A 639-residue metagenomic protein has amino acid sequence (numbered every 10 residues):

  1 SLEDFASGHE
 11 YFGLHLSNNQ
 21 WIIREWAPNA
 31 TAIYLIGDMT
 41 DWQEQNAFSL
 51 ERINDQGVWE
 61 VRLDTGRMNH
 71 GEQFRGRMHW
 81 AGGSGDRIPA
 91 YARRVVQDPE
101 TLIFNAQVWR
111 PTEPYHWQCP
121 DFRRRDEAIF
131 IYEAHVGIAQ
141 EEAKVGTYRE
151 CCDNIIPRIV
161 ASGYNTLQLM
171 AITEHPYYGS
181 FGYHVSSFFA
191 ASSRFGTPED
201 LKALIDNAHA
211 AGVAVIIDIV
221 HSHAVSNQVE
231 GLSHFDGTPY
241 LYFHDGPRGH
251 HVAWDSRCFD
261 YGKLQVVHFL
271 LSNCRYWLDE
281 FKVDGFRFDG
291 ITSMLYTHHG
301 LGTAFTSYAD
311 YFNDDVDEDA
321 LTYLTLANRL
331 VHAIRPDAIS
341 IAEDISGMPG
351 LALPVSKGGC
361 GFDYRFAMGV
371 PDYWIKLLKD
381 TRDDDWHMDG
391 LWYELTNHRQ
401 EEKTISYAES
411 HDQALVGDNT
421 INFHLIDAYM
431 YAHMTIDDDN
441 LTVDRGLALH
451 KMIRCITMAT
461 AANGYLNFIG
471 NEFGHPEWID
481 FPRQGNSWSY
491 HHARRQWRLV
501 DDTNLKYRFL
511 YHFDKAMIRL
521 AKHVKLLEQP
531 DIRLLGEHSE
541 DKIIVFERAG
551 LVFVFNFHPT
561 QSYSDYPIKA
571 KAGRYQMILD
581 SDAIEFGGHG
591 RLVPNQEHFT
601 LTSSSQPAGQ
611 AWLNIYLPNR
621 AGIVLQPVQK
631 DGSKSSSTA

Functional and structural regions predicted by a protein language model:
S1-I22, Q43-Q45, S49-E133, I138-A143 (+2 more regions): The feature marks proteins involved in alpha-glucan
S17, R399, F546-A549, I615-P618 (+1 more regions): Active-site beta-strand termini and strand-to-loop segments that position acidic
E25, A134, I159, L169 (+12 more regions): Conserved, mostly hydrophobic/aromatic
W26-I33, A570-G573: Short proline/glycine-enriched turn/loop motifs at strand-loop junctions of beta-rich domains
N69-Q73, N595-S637: C-terminal beta-strand-rich structural cap/linker in extracellular carbohydrate-active enzymes
V96, E113-P114, Q118-I131, H135-V316 (+1 more regions): Substrate-binding/active-site clefts of carbohydrate-active enzymes
F104, K282-D284, G302-A493, K522-D582 (+1 more regions): Conserved alpha/beta catalytic core and glycan-binding cleft of carbohydrate-active enzymes
N328-R329, R335-P336, R495-L534, N619-V624: Aromatic- and carboxylate-lined catalytic core of secreted/periplasmic carbohydrate-active enzymes
